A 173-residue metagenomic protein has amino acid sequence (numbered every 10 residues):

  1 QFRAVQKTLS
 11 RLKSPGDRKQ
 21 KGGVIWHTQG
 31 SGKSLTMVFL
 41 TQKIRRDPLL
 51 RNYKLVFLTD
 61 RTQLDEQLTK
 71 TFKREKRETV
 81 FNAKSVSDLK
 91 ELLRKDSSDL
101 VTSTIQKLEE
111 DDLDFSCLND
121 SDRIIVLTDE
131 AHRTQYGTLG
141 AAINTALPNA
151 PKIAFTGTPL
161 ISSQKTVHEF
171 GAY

Functional and structural regions predicted by a protein language model:
Q1-Y173: RecA-like P-loop NTPase motor core of helicase/translocase proteins
